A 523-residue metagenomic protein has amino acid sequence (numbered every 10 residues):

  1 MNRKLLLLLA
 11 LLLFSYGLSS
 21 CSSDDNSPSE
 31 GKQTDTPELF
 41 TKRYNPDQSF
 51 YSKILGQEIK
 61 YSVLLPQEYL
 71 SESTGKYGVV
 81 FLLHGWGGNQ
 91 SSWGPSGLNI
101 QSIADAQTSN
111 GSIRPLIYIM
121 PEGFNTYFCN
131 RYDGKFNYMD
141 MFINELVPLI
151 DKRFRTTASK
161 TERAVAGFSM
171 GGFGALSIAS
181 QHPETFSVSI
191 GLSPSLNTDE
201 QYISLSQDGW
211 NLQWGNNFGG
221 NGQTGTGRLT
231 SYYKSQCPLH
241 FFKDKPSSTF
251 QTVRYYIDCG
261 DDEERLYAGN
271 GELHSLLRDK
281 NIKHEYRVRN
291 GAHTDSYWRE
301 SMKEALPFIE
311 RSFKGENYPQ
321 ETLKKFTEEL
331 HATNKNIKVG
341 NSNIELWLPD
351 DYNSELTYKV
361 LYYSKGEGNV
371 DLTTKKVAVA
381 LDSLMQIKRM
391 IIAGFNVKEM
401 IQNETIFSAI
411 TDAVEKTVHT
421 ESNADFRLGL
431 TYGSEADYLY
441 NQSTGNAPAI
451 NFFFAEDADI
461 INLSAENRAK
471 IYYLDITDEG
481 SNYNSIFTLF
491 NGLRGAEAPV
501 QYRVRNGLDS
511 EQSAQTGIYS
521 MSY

Functional and structural regions predicted by a protein language model:
M1-L5: Positively charged n-region of N-terminal signal peptides that target proteins for export
L6-L11: Sec-dependent N-terminal signal peptides
G17-S20: C-terminal motif of bacterial Sec signal peptides marking the signal peptidase cleavage site
D24-Y523: Non-catalytic cap/lid and distal C-terminal segments of serine-dependent acyl enzymes
